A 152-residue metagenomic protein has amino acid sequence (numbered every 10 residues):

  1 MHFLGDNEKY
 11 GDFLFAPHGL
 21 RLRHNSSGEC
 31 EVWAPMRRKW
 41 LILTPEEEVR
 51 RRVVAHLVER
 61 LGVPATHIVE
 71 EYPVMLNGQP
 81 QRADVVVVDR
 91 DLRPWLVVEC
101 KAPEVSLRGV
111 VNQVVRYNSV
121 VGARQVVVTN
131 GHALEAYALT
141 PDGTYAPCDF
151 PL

Functional and structural regions predicted by a protein language model:
M1-Q125, G131-L152: A short, conserved, highly charged catalytic patch centered on acidic carboxylates
